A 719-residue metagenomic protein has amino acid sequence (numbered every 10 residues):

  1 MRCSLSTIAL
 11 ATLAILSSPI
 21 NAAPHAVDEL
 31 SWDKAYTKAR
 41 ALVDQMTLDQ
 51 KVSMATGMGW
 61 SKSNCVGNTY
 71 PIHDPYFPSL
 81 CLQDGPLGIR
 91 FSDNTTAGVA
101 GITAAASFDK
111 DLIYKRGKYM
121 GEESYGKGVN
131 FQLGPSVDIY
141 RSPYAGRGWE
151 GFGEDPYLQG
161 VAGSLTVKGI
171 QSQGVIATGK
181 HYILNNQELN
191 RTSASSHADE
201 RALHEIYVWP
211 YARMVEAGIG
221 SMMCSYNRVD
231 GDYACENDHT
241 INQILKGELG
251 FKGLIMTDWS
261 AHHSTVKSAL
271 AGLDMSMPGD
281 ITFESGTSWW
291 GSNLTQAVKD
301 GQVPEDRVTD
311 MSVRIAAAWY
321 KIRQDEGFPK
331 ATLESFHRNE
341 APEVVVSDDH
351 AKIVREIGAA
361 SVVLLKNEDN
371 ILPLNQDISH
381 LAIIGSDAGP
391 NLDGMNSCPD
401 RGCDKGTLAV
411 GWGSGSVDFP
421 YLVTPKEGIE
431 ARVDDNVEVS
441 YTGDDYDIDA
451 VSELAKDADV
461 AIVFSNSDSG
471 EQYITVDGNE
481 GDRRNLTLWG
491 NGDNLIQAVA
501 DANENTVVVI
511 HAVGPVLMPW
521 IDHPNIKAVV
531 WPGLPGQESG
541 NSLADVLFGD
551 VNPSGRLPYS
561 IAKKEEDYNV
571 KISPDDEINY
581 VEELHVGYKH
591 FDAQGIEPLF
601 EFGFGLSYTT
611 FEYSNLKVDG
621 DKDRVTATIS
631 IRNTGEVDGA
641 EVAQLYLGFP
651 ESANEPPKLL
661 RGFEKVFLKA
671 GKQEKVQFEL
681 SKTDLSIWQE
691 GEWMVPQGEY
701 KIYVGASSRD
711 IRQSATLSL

Functional and structural regions predicted by a protein language model:
M1-P24: Fungal secretory targeting signals
A22-W688, M694-R709, S718-L719: Glycoside hydrolase catalytic-domain context in secreted enzymes
